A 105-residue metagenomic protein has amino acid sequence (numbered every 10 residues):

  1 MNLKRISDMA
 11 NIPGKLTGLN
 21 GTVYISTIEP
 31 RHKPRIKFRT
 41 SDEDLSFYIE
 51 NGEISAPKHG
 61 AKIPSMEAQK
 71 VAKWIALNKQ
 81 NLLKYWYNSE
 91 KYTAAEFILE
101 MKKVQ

Functional and structural regions predicted by a protein language model:
M1-G21: Negatively charged, low-complexity tracts enriched in Asp/Glu with abundant Ser/Thr
N2, P13-K15, G52, H59 (+2 more regions): Residue-level signal for well-ordered alpha-helical segments
N2-R5, S41, T93: Serine/threonine-rich low-complexity intrinsically disordered regions
P13-K15, D44, A72: Homeobox/homeodomain signature
V23-Q69: A short, structured beta-strand/loop element
K62-M101: Well-ordered alpha/beta subsegment
K103-Q105: Accessory terminal regions of nucleic-acid processing enzymes
